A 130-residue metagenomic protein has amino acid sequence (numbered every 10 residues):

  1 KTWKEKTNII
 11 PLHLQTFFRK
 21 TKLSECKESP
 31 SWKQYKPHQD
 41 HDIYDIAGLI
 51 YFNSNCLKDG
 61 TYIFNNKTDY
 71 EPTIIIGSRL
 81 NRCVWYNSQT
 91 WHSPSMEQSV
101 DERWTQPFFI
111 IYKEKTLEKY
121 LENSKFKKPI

Functional and structural regions predicted by a protein language model:
K1-Q34: Non-heme Fe(II)/2-oxoglutarate
T21-P129: Catalytic core of non-heme Fe(II) oxygenases with the double-stranded beta-helix
